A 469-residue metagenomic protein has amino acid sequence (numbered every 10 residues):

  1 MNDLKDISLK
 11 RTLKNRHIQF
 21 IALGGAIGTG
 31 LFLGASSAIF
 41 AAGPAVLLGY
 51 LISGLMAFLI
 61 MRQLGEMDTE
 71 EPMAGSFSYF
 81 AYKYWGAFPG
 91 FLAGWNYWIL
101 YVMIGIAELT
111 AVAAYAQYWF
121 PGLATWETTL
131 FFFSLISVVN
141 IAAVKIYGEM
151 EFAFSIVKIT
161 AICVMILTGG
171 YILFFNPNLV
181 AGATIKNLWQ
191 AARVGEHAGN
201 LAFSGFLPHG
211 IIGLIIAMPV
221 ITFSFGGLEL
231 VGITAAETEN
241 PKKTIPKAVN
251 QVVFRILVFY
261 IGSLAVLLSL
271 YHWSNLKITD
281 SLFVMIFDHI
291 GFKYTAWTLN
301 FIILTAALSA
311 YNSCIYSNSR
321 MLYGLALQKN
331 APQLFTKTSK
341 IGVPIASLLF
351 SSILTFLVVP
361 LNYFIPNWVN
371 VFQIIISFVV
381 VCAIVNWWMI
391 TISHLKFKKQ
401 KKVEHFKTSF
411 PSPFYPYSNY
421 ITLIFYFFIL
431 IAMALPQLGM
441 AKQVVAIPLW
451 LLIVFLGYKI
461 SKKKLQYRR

Functional and structural regions predicted by a protein language model:
M1-A35, F40-A45, A57-R62, E71-A74 (+3 more regions): Membrane-interface "cap" regions at the ends of multi-pass membrane proteins
M1-N2, D6, Y79-Y82, E108-T129 (+5 more regions): Helix-loop-helix connectors at the membrane interface of multi-pass transporters/channels
L4, S8-L9, V46, A124 (+2 more regions): Helix-loop-helix junctions that connect adjacent transmembrane segments in multi-pass membrane transporters
K10, L33-T128, F132, V252-R255 (+2 more regions): Extracellular loop-to-transmembrane helix junctions
M73, N96-A111, V220-T238, A296-Q333 (+3 more regions): Membrane-helix boundary/coupling elements in multi-pass transport proteins
Y79-A81, G86, Y118, A191-A198 (+4 more regions): TM-loop-TM module centered on a large, flexible mid-protein loop between adjacent transmembrane helices in multi-pass
A113, W126-Q190, F225-G226, V249-V253 (+4 more regions): Membrane-interface loop-to-helix entry segments
A153-F154, L334-I345, I384-Q437, Y467-R468: C-terminal membrane-solvent junction of multi-pass transporters and transport-like membrane proteins
